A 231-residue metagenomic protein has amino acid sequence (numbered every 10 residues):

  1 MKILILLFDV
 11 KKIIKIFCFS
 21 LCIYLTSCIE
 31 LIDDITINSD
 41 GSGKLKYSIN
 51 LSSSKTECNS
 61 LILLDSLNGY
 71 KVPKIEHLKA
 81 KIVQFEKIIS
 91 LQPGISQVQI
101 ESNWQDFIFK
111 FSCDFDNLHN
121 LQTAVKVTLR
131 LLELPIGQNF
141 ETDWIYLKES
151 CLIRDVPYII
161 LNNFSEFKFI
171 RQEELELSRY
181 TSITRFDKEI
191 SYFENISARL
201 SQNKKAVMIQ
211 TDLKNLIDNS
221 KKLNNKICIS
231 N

Functional and structural regions predicted by a protein language model:
K2, D40, S53, T181 (+2 more regions): Residue-level signal for functionally critical sites in structured catalytic/ligand-binding pockets
K2, K11-F19: Sec-dependent signal peptide recognition, specifically the positively charged N-region followed immediately by
I5-L6: Short, positively charged and aromatic/hydrophobic N-terminal segments
C18, K55-S60, Q122, N203-K204: A short, polar/proline- and glycine-enriched secondary-structure boundary/capping micro-motif
L25-S27: C-terminal motif of bacterial Sec signal peptides marking the signal peptidase cleavage site
I29-G94: Start-of-domain marker
F85-N231: Mature, soluble, non-transmembrane domains
